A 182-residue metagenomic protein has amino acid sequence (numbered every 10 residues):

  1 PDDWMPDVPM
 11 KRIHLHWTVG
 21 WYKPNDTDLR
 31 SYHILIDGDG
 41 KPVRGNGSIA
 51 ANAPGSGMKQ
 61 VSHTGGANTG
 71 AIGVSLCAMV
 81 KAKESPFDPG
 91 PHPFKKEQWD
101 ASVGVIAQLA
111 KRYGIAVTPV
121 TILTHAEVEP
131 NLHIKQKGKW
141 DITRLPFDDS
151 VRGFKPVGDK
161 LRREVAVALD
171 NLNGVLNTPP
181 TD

Functional and structural regions predicted by a protein language model:
P1-D7, M79-D182: Basic/polar, cationic surfaces and motifs that engage anionic cell-wall and phosphate/carboxylate ligands
P1-V120: Active-site-adjacent loop/helix surface patches within enzyme catalytic domains that shape the substrate-binding cleft
